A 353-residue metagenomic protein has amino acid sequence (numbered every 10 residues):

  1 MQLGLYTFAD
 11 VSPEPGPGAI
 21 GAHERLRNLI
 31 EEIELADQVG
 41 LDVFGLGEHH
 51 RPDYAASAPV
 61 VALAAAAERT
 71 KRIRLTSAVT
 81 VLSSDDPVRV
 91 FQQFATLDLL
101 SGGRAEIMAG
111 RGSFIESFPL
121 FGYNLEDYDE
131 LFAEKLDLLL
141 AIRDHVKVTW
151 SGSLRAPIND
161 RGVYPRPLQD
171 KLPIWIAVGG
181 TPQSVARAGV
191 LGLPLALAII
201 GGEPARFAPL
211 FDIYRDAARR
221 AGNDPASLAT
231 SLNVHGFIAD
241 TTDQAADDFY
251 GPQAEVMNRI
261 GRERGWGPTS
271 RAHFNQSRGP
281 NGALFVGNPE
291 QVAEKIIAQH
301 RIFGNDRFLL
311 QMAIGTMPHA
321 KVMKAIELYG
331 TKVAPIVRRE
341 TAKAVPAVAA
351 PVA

Functional and structural regions predicted by a protein language model:
M1-R74, L172, A347-A353: N-terminal beta1-alpha1-beta2 module of alpha/beta enzyme domains
L3, A36, G40, E48 (+9 more regions): Conserved, mostly hydrophobic/aromatic
L3-T7, F44-L46, L75-S77, A105-A109 (+4 more regions): Hydrophobic faces of well-ordered beta-strands that scaffold small-molecule active sites in alpha/beta enzyme cores
L5, D127-V163, P204-D306, R338-A353: An alpha-helical appendage that flanks or caps ligand/catalytic pockets
S12-R27, T80-V88, D170-G180, A239 (+1 more regions): Active-site mouth loops of central-metabolism enzymes
P15, S83-L193, A205-A208, D212 (+2 more regions): Internal, glycine-rich beta/alpha segment that forms the wall or movable "lid" of small-molecule/cofactor binding
H23-L35, Q93, G179-A186, Q291-Q299: Short, acidic/polar
D37-Q38, L63-R72, F94, D98-R104 (+3 more regions): Acidic (Asp/Glu)-rich catalytic clusters
